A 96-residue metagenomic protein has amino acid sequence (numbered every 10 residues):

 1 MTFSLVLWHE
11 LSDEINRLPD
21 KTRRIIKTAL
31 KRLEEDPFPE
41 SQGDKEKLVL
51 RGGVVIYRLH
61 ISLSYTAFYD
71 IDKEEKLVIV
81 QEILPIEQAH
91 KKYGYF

Functional and structural regions predicted by a protein language model:
M1, V55, K76-I79: Residue-level signal for beta-strand positions within conserved beta-sheet cores that form or flank
M1-K31: Arg/Lys-rich, positively charged N-terminal/basic patches that mediate binding to nucleic acids
W8, L48-G52, F68-D70: Short alpha-helical linear motifs
D13-N16, I61-F96: Enriched for short, Lys/Arg-rich terminal
D20-R23, E35-F38, Q88: Generic structural signal for secondary-structure transition and capping sites
I26, L33, V78-V80: Hydrophobic beta-strand residues in large extracellular and virion-surface proteins
R32-H60: A short, surface-exposed loop/turn module that caps and links secondary-structure elements
